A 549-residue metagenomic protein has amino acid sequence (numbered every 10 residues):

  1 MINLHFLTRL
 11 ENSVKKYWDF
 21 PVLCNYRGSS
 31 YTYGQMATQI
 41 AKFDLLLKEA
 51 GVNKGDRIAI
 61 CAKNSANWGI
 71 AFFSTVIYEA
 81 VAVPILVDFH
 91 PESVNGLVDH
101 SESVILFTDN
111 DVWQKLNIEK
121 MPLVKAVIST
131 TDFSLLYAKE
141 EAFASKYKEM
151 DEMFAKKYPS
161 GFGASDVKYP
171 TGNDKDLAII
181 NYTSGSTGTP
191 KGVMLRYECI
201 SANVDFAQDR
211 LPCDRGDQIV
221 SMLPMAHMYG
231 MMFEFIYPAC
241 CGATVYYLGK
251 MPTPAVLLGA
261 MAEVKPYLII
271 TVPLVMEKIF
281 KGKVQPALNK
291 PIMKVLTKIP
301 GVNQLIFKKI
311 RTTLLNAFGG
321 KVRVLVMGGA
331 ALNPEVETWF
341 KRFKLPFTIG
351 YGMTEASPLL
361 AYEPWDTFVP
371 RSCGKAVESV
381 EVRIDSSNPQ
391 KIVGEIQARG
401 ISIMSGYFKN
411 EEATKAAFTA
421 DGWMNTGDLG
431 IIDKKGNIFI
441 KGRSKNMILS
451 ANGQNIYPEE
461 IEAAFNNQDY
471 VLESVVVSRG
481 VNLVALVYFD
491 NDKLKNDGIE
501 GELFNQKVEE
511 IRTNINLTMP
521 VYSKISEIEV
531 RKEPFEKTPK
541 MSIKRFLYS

Functional and structural regions predicted by a protein language model:
R9-T32, T187: AMP-dependent adenylate-forming
P21-G51, D56-S65, G69-F73, H90-N95 (+1 more regions): Conserved AMP-binding/adenylate-forming core of the ANL superfamily
T32-G34, A178-A202: Conserved AMP-binding A3 loop
A50, I77-A155, V481: Structural core segment of the AMP-binding/adenylate-forming
F89, L106, G400, S405-G406 (+1 more regions): AMP-binding/adenylate-forming catalytic core of the ANL superfamily
K146-Y182, T189, P212-Q218: Conserved pre-ATP/AMP-binding loop-to-beta segment of ANL
S201-Q218, M225-T312, K321: Conserved AMP-binding/adenylation subdomain of ANL enzymes
I306-I438, S444-M447, E462: Conserved AMP-binding/adenylate-forming
